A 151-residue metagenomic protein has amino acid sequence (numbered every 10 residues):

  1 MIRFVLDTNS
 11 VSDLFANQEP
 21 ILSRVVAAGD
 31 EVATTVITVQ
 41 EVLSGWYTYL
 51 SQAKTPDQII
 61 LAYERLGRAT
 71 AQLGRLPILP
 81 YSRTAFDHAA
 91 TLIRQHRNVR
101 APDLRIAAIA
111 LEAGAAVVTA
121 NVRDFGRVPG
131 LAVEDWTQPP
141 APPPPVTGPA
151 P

Functional and structural regions predicted by a protein language model:
I2-V5, I21-A108, E112, G126 (+2 more regions): PIN-domain endoribonuclease scaffold, especially VapC-family toxins
D13-Q18, I60: Short gly/ser/thr-rich secondary-structure transition/capping motifs
A120: Conserved acidic donor-binding loop of glycosyltransferase catalytic domains
R123: Conserved Rossmann-like nucleotide-cofactor binding loop
P145-P151: A recognition module on extended beta-rich or small alphabeta surfaces enriched in W/G with H and D/E
